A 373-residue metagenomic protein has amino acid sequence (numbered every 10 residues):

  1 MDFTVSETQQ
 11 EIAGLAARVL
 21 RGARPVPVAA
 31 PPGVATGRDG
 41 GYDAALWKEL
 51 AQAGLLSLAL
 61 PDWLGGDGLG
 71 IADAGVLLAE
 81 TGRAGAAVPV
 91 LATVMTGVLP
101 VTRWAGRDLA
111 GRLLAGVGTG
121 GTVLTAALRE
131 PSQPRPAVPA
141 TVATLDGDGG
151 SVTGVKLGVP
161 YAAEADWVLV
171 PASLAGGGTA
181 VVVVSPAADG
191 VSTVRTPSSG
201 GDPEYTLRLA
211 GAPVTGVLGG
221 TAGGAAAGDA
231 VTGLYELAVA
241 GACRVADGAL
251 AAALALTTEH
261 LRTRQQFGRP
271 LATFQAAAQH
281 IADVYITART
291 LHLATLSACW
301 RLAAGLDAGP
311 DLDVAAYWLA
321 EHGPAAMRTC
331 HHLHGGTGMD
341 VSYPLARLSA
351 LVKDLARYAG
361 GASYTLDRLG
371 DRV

Functional and structural regions predicted by a protein language model:
M1-G82, E236-V373: Alpha-helical interface subdomain recognition
G68-A72, V76-L77, G118, R135-P139 (+1 more regions): Structural signature of FAD isoalloxazine-binding scaffolds in flavoprotein oxidoreductases
V88-D108: N-terminal glycine-rich flavin-associated loop
T119-P131: A short, Trp-centered hydrophobic/proline-enriched beta-strand micro-motif
G120-T122, A137-P139, E164-D166, G177-G178 (+3 more regions): A generic structural signal for well-ordered coil/turn residues at beta-strand boundaries that shape enzyme active-site
A127, V155-V191: A short core secondary-structure module
P136-T153: Cytochrome P450 C-terminal beta-domain/meander region
A140, G158-Y161, S185-A222: Flexible, small-/acidic-enriched active-site or ligand-binding loops
